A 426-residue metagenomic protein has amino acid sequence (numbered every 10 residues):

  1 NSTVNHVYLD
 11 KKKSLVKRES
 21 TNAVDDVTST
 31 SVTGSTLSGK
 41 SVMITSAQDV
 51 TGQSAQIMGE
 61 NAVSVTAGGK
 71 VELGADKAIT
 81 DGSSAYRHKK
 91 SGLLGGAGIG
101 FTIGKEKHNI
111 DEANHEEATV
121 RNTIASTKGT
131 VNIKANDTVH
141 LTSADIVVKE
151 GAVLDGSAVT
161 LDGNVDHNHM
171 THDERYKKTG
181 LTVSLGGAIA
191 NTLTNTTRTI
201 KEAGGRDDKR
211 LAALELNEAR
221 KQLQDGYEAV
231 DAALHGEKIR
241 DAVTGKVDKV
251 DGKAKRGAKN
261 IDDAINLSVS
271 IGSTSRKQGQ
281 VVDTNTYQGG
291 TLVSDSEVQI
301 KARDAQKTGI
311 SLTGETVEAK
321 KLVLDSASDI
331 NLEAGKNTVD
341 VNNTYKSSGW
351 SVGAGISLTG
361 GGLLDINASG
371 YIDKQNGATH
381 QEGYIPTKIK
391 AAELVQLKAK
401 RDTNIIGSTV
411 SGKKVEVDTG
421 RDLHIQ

Functional and structural regions predicted by a protein language model:
N1-Q426: Binding/recognition "hotspot" determinant
